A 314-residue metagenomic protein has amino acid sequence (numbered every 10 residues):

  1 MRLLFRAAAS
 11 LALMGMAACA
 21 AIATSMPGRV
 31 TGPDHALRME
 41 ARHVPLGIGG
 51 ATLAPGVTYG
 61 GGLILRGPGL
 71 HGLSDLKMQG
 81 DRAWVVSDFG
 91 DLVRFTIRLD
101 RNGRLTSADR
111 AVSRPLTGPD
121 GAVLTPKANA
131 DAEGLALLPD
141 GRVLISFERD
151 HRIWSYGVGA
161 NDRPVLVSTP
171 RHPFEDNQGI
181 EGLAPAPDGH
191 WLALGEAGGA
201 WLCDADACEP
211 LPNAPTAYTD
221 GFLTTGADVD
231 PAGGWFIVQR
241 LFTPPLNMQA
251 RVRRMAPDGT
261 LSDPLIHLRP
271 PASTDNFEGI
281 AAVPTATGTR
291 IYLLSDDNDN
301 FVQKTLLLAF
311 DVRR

Functional and structural regions predicted by a protein language model:
L3-R6, G15-R314: Sequence/structural signature of beta-propeller domains
